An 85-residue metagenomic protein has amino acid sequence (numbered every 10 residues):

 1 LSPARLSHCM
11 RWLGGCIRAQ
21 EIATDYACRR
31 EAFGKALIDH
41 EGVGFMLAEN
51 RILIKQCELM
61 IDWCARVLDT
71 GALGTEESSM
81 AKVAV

Functional and structural regions predicted by a protein language model:
L1-V85: Alpha-helical interface subdomain recognition
